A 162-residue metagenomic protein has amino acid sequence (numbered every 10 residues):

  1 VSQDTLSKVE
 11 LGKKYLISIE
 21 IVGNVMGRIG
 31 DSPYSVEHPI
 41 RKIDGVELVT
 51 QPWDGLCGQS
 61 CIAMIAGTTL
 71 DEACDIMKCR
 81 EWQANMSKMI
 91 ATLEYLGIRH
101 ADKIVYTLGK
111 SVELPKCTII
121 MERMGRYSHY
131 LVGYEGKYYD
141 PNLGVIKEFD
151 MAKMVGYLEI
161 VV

Functional and structural regions predicted by a protein language model:
V1-L6: Beta-strand/loop nucleic-acid-binding surfaces
G12-G23: Flexible glycine-rich surface loops and low-complexity tracts that mediate binding to linear polymers
Y15, G45, Q59, A66 (+3 more regions): Functionally constrained cores in energy, signaling, and assembly domains
I21, V25, M151-M154: A structural signal for short, hydrophobic beta-strand segments that form beta-sheets in beta-rich/all-beta domains
M26-S87, T92-L96: Active-site nucleophile-adjacent alpha helix/oxyanion-hole segment immediately C-terminal to the catalytic cysteine
M77-Y127, V132-V161: Conserved active-site-adjacent core of cysteine acyl-enzyme catalytic domains
